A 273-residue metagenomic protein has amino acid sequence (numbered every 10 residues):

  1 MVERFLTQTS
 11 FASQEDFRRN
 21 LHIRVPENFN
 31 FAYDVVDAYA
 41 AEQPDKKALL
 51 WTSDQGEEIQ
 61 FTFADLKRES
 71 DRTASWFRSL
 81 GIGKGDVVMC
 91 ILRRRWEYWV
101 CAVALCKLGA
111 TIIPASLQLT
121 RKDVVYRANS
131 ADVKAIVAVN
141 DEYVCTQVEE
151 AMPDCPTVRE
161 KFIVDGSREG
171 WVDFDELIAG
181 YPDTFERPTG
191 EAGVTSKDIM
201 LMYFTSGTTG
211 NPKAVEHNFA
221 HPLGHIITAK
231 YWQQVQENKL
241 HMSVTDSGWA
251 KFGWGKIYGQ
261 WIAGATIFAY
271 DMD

Functional and structural regions predicted by a protein language model:
V2-T9, V25-L49: A short N-terminal helical cap/helix-turn-helix that marks the beginning of AMP-binding/adenylate-forming
P44-K47, F162-I163, E169, A179-F204 (+2 more regions): Conserved pre-ATP/AMP-binding loop-to-beta segment of ANL
D45, L49-V103, T120-V125, D175-A179 (+1 more regions): Conserved AMP-binding/adenylate-forming core of the ANL superfamily
I59-A64, G193, M200-G224: Conserved AMP-binding A3 loop
S79, V103, K107-A179: Structural core segment of the AMP-binding/adenylate-forming
V88, L105, I136, I199 (+2 more regions): Conserved S/T- and glycine-rich ATP-binding loop of Class I adenylate-forming
L92-V103, Q118-K122, T245-A263: Conserved coil-to-alpha-helix start sites within the AMP-binding
L223-S243, S247-D273: Conserved AMP-binding/adenylation subdomain of ANL enzymes
